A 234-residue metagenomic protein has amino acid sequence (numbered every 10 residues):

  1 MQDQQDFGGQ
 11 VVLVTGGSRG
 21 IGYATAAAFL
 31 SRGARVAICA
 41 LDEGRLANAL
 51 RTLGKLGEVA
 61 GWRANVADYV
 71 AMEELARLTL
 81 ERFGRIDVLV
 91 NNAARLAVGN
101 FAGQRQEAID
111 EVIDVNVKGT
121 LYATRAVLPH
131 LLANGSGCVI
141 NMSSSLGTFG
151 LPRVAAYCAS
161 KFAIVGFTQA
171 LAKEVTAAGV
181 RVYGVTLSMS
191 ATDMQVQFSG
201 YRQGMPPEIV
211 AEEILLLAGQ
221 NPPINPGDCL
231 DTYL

Functional and structural regions predicted by a protein language model:
S18-G20: Conserved glycine-rich cofactor-binding loop
E43-G44, R63-E74, Q106: The beta1-alpha1 cofactor-binding region of Rossmann-like NAD(H)/NADP(H)-dependent oxidoreductases
N100-F101, R105-I113: Substrate-binding pocket helix/loop in short-chain dehydrogenase/reductase
A102, F149-A155: Active-site loop immediately N-terminal to the catalytic Tyr-X3-Lys motif of short-chain dehydrogenase/reductase
T124, S160: Active-site helix of classical SDR
S144: Residue(s) in the substrate-gating loop at a strand-loop-helix junction that position the organic substrate next
A177, G184-V185, G200-L234: C-terminal helical subdomain
